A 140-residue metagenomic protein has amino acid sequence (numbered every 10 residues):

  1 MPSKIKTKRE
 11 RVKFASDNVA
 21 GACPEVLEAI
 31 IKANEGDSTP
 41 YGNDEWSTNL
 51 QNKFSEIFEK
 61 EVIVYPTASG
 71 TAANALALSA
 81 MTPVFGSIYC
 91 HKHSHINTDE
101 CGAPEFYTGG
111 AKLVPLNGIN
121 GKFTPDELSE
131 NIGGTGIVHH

Functional and structural regions predicted by a protein language model:
P2-A29: N-terminal amphipathic/basic leader segments beginning at the initiator methionine
K6-T7, S55-F58, A80-M81, E105-T108 (+1 more regions): Solvent-exposed alpha-helices and their adjacent loops that cap or buttress functional pockets in soluble metabolic
V12-K13, V62-P66, G86-I88, K112-L113: Structural motif
D17, A33-D37, I57, Y107 (+1 more regions): Change "in soluble alpha/beta enzymes" to "in soluble alpha/beta proteins
C23-G70, K92-H93, N97-D99, A103: Conserved N-terminal alpha-helix of the aminotransferase class I/II PLP-enzyme fold
V62-T82, P115-G118: Conserved core of the PLP fold type I
A80-T98: Conserved PLP-anchoring active-site segment centered on the Schiff-base-forming lysine
T108-H140: PLP-dependent aminotransferase-class I/II
